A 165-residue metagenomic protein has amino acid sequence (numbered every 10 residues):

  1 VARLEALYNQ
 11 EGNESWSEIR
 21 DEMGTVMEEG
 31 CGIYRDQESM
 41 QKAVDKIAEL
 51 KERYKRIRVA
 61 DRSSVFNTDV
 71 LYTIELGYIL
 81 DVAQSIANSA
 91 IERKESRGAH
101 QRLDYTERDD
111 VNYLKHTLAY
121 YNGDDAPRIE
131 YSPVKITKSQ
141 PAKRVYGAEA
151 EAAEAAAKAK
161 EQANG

Functional and structural regions predicted by a protein language model:
V1-G165: Glycine- and aromatic-enriched mobile tails/lids
